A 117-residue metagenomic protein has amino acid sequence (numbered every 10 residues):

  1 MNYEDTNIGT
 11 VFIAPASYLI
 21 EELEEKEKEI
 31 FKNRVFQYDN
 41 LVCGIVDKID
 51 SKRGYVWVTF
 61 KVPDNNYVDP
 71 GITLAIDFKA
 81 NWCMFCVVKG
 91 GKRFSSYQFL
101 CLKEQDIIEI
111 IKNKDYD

Functional and structural regions predicted by a protein language model:
E4-N7, V42, D106: Generic short amphipathic/hydrophobic targeting helices enriched at N-termini, encompassing Sec-type signal peptides
D5-F36: Short coil-to-beta transition motif at edge beta-strands of beta-rich domains
V11-A16, N40-I45, A75, M84-F85 (+1 more regions): Extended low-polarity, hydrophobic cluster-rich segments
K26-L74: Basic/aromatic-rich interaction segments and small domains that mediate binding to polyanionic partners
Y55-D117: Intrinsically disordered, low-complexity, charged/polar segments
